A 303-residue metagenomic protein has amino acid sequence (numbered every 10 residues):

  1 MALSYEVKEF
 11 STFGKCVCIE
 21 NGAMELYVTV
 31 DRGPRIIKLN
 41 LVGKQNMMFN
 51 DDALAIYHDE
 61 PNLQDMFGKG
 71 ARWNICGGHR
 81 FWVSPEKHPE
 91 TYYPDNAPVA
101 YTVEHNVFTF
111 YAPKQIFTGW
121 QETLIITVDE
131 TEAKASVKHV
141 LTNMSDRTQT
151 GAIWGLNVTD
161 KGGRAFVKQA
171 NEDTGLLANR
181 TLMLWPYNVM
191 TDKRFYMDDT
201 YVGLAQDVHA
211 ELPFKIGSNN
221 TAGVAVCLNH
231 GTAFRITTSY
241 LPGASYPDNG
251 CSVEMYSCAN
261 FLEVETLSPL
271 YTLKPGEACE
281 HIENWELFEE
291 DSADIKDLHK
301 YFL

Functional and structural regions predicted by a protein language model:
M1-S136, V140-L303: Surface-exposed acidic/polar loop and edge beta-strand patches at domain peripheries
